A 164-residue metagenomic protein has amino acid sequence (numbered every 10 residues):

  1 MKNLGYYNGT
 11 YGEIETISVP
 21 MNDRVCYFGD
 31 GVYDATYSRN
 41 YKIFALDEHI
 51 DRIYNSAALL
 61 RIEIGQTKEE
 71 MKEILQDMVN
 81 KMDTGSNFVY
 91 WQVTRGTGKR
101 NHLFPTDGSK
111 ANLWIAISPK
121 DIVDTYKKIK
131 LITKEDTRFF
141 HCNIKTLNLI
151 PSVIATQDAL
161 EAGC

Functional and structural regions predicted by a protein language model:
M1-D77, F104-C164: Helix-start/capping segments and mature chain N-termini
Y37, K81, T94: Active-site microenvironments in enzyme catalytic cores
T67-Q76, S86-N101: Short, glycine/charge-rich beta-strand/loop segments that flank catalytic centers and engage negatively charged groups
K81-Y90, D124-Y126: Short secondary-structure capping/junction motifs at helix and strand boundaries
